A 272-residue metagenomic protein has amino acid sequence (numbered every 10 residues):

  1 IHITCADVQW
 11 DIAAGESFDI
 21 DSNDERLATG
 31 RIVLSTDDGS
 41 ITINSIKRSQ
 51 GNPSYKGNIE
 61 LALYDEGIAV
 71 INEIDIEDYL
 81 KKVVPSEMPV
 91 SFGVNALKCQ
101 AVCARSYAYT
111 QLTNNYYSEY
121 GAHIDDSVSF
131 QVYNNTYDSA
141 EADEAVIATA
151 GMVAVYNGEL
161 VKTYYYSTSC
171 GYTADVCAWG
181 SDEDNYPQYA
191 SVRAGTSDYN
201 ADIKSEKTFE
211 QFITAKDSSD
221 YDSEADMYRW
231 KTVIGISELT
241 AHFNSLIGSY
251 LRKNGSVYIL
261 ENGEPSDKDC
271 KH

Functional and structural regions predicted by a protein language model:
I1-H272: Conserved, single-site charged/polar hotspot
